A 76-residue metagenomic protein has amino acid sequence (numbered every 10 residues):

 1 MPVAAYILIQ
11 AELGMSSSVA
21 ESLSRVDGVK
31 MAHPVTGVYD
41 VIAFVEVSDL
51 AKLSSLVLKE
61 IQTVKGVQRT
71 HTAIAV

Functional and structural regions predicted by a protein language model:
M1-V76: A compositional/biophysical signature of low hydrophobicity enriched in polar/charged and small residues
